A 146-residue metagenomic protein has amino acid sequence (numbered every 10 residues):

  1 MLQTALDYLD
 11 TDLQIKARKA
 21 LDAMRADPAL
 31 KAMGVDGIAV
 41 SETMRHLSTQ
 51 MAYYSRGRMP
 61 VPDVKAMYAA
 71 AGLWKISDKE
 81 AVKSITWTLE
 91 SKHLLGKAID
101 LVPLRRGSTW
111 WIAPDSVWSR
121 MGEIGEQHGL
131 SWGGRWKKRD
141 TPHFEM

Functional and structural regions predicted by a protein language model:
M1-E42: Active-site acidic/histidine clusters and adjacent loop/turn architecture that either coordinate catalytic ions
A23-P28, S55-D63, L104-R106: Short regulatory "switch" loops immediately downstream of catalytic or recognition motifs within protein catalytic
A29, V35, R58, G129-W132: Short aromatic/hydrophobic-glycine micro-motifs
D36-S55: Acidic helix-start/capping segments at beta-turn-to-alpha-helix junctions
E42, G72, W136: Glycine-rich, histidine-containing beta strand-loop boundary motifs that form or position
M51-S91: Mixed-charge, low-complexity intrinsically disordered segments
K75-M146: Catalytic cores and adjacent binding grooves of peptidoglycan-active enzymes
